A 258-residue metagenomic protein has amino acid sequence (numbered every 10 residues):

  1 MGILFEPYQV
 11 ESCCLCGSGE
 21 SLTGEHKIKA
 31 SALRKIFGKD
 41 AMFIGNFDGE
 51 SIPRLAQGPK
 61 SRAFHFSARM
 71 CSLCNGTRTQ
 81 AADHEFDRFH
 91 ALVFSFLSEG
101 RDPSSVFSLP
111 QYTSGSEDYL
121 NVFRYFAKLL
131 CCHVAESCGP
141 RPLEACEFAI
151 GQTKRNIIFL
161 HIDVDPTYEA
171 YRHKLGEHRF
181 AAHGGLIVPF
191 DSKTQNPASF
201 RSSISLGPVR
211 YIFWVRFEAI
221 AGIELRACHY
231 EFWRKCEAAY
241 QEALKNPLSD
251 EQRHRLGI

Functional and structural regions predicted by a protein language model:
M1-A81: An N-terminal structural lobe/cap that precedes and organizes the functional/catalytic core across diverse proteins
G2, E6, G58-P140: Catalytic cores of phosphodiester-bond-cleaving enzymes
C14-C16, L109-T113, P189-D191, A198-F200: Intrinsically disordered, low-complexity boundary segments flanking structured domains
D40-F43, C74, A82, F86-V93 (+7 more regions): Generic structural signal of hydrophobic/aromatic residues within well-ordered alpha-helices of folded domains
A41, S98-G100, K154: Short alpha-helix boundary/capping motifs
G45, G100-S105, A243-P247: Short C-terminal domain-edge/linker segments immediately following a structured domain
F47-Q57, D102-L109, F190-K193: Low-complexity, polar-biased intrinsically disordered regions enriched in Pro/Ser/Thr/Gly
A135-I258: C-terminal, charged low-complexity interaction regions
